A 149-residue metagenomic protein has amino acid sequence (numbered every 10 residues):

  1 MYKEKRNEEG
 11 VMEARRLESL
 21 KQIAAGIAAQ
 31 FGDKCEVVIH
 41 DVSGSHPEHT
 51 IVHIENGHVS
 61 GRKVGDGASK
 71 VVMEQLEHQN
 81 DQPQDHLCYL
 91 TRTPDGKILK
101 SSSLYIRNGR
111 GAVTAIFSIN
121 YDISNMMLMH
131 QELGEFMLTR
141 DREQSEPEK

Functional and structural regions predicted by a protein language model:
M1-R16, E36, H46-H53: Long, low-complexity interaction regions most often at the N-terminus
K3-K5, K21, K34, K63 (+3 more regions): Context-gated lysine
K5-K21, A28-Q30, A115-I116, Y121-K149: Juxtadomain coupling helices with adjacent low-complexity linkers
Q30-L87, R92-P94: Structured interaction and signal-relay segments at domain junctions
P47-I51, S101, E143: Short amphipathic alpha-helical patches
V71, Q75-F136: Sensory/regulatory domains in signal-transduction proteins
